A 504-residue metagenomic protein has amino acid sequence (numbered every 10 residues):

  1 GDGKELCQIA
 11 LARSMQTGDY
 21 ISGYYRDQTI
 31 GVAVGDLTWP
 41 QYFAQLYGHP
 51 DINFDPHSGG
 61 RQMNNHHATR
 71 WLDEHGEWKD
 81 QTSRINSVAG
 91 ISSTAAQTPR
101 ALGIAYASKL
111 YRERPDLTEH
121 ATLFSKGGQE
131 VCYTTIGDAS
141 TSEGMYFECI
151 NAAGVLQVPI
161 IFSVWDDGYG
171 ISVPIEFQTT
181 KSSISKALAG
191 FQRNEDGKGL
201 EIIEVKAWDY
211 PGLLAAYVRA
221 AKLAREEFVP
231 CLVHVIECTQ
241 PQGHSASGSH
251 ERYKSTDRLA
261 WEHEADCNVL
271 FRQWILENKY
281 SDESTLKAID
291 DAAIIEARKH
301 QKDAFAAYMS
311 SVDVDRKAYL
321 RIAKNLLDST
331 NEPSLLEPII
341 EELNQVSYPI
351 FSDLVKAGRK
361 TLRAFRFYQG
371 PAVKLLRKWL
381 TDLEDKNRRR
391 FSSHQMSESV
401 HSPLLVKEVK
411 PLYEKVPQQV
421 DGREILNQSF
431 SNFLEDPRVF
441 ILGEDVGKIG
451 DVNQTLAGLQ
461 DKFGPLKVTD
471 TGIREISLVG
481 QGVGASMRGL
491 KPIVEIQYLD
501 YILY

Functional and structural regions predicted by a protein language model:
G1-C7, P241-F463: Conserved acidic/glycine
G1-K4, Y24-R26, G60, W78-P99 (+4 more regions): Active-site nucleophile and cofactor-binding loops and adjacent substrate-binding regions of central metabolic enzymes
G1-S163, G168-G170, P174-Q192, G197: Cofactor-binding active-site loop characterized by glycine-rich and histidine/acidic residues
A10, V32-L37, G144-E148, D166 (+8 more regions): Short acidic, glycine/serine/threonine-rich loops at helix termini
Q28, D167-Y169, D209, V235-Q242 (+1 more regions): Glycine-rich beta-alpha junction loops
R112, F124-E130, K181-R219, H263-A292: Conserved thiamine diphosphate
F177, K181-I184, E237-Q240, E444-G450 (+2 more regions): Short glycine-enriched loops at secondary-structure junctions
D209-H234, E283-T285, L336-I340, Y504: Phosphate/diphosphate-binding loops
